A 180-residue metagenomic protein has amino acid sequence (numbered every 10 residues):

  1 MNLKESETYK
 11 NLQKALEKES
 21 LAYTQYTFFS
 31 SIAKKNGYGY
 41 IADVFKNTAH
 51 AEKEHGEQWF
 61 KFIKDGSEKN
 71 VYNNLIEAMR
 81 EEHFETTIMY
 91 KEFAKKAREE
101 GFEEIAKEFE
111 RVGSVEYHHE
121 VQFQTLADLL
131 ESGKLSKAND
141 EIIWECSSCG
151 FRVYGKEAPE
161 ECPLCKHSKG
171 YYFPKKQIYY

Functional and structural regions predicted by a protein language model:
M1-Y180: Non-heme di-metal
